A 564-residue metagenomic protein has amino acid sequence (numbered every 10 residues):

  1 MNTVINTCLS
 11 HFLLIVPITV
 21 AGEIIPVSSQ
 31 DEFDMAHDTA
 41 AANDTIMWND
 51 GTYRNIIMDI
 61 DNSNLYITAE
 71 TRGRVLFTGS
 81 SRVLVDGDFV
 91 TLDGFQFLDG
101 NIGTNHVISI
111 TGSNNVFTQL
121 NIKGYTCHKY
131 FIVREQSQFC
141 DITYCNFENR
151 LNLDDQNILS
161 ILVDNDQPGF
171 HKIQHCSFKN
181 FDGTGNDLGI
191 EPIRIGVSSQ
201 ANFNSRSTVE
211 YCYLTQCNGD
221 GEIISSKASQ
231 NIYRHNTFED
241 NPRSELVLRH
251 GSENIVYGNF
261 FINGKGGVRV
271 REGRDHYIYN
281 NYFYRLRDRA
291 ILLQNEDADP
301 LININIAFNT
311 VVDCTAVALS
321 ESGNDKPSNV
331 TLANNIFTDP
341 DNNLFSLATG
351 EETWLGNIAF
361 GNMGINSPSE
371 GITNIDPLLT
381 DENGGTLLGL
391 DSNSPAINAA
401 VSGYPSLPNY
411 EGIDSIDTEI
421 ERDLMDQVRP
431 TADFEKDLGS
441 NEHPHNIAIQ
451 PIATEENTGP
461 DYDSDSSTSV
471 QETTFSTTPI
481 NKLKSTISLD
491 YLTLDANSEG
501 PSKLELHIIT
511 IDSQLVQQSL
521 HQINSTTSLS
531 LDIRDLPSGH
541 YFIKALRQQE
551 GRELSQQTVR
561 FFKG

Functional and structural regions predicted by a protein language model:
G22-D59, S394, R429: Acidic Gly/Asp/Thr-rich repetitive segments characteristic of extracellular carbohydrate-active and adhesion proteins
A41-F77, R82-D93, G112-N115: Beta-solenoid repeat scaffold
I57, G79-V83, L98-G112, K123-T386: Glycine- and acidic/polar-rich repeat regions and solenoidal domains
N366-S367, P460-L489, E499: Residue-level detector of functionally pivotal "anchor" positions at catalytic/ligand-binding pockets or at interdomain
L387, S394-T473: Surface beta-loop-beta hairpin patches that serve as ligand-binding interfaces in beta-rich domains
L494, R534, S538-G564: C-terminal tail/sorting-segment detector
I508-V516, Y541: Short, glycine-anchored, charge-dense loop/turn motifs used at functional sites
L515-L536, Q549-S555: Glycine-centered tight-turn motifs at strand-turn-strand junctions
